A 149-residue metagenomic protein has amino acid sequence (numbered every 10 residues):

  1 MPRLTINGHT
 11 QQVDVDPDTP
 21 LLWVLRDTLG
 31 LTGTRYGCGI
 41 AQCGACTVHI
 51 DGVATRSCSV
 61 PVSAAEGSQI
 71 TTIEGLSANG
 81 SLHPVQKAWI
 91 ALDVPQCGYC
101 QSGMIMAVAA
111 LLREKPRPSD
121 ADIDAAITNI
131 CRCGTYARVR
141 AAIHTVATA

Functional and structural regions predicted by a protein language model:
M1-A149: Signature of N-terminal electron-transfer/Fe-S-associated modules in redox systems
